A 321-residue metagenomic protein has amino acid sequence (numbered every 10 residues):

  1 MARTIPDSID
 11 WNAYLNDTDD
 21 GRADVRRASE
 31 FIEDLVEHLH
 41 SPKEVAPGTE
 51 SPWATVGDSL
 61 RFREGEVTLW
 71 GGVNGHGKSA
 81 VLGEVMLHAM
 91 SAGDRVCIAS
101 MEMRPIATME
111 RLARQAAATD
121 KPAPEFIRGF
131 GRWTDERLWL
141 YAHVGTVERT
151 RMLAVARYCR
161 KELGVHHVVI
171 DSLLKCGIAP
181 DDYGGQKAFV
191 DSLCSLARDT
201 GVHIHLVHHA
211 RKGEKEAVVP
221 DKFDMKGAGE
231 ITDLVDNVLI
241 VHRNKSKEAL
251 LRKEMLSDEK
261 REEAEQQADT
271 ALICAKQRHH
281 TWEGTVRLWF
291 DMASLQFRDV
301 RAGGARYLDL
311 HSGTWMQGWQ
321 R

Functional and structural regions predicted by a protein language model:
A2-L15, E33, E37, P47 (+3 more regions): Conserved inter-motif catalytic segment of the P-loop NTP-binding fold
R3-N16, D20-I32, R149, L153-V168 (+2 more regions): C-terminal regions of RecA-like/P-loop NTPase motor modules
Y14-A118, W319: The Walker A/P-loop phosphate-binding site
T68-W70, C97-A99, W139-Y141, H205 (+1 more regions): Hydrophobic/aromatic beta-strand patches that form the interior of the parallel beta-sheet core in alpha/beta enzyme
H76-K78, A89, R104-T108, K175-A179 (+3 more regions): Flexible loop/turn segments at secondary-structure boundaries
V85, A107-L112, V155, F189-S192 (+2 more regions): Alpha-helical scaffold elements adjacent to nucleotide-binding pockets in ATP/GTP-utilizing enzyme cores
S100-M103, V202, L206-R211, R278: A short beta-strand-to-loop transition that corresponds to the Sensor-1 phosphate-sensing loop of AAA+ P-loop ATPases
V165-L206: Helical hairpin unit composed of two closely spaced alpha helices linked by a short loop
